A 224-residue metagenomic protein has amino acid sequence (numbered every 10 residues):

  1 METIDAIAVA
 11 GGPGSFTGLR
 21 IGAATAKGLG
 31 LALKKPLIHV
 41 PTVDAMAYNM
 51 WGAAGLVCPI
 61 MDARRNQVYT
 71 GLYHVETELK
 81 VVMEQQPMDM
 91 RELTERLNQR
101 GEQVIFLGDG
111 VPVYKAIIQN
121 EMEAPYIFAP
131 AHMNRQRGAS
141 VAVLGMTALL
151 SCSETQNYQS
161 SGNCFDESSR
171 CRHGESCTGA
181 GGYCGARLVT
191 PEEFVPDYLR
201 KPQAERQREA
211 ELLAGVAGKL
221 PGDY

Functional and structural regions predicted by a protein language model:
M1-P13, Y224: N-terminal beta-alpha supersecondary unit
A6-A10, G18, V57-I60: Short glycine-aspartate micro-motif
A10-L37: DPxDG-like acidic metal-binding loop motif
G28-K34, N49-A53, L144: Alpha-helix C-terminal capping segments
P36-Q136, S153-Q156, Q203, P221-Y224: Surface "functional belts" at beta-alpha junctions
A129-E154, G182-Y224: Acyltransferase
S151-A186: Intrinsic disorder/low-complexity segments
